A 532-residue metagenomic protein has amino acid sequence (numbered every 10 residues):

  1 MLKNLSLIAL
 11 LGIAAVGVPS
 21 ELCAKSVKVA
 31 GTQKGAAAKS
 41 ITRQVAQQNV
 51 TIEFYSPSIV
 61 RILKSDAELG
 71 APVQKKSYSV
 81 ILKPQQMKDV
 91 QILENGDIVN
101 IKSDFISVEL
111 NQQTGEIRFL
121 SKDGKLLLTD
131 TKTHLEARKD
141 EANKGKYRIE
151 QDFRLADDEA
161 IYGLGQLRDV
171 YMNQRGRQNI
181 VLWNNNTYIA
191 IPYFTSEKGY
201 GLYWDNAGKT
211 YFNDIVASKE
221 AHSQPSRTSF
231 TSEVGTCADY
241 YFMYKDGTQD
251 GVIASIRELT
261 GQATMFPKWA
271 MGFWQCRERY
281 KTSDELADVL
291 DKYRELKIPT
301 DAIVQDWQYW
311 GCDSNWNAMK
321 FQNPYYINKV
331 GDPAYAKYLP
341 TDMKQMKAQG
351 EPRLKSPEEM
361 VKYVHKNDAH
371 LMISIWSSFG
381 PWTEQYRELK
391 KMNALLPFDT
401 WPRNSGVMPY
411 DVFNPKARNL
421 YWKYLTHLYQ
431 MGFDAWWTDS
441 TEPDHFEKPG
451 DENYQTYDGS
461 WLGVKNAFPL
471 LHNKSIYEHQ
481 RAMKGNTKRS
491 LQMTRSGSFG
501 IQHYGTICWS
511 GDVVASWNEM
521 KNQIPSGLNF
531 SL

Functional and structural regions predicted by a protein language model:
M1-A9: Bacterial N-terminal signal peptides that target proteins for export
I8-G17: Bacterial N-terminal signal peptides
P19-A24: Boundary at the C-terminal end of the N-terminal hydrophobic targeting segment
K25-Q33, A38, E53-V99, A137-D140: A low-complexity, Ser/Thr/Gly/Pro-enriched, surface-exposed linker/loop concept that marks segments flanking
A38-V45, I62, D97-D104, I117-F119 (+2 more regions): Generic recognition of long tandem-repeat/solenoid scaffolds
V50-F54, I106-N111, L202-W204: Broad, structure-driven detector of short, well-ordered beta-strand segments within folded domains
F105-L128: Hydrophobic or amphipathic alpha-helical targeting/insertion segments
K125-L532: Catalytic-domain carbohydrate-binding cleft regions of carbohydrate-active enzymes
